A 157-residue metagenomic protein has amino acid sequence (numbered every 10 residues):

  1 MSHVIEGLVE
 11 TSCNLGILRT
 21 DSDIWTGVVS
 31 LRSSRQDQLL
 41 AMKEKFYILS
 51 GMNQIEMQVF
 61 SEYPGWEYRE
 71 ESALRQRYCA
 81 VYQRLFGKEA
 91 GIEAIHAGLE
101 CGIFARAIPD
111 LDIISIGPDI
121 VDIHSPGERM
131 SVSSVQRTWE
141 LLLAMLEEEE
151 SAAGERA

Functional and structural regions predicted by a protein language model:
M1, Y68-R84: Short, low-order "capping/linker" segments at domain edges
M1-S12, F46-M52: Acidic-enriched catalytic cores of C-N bond-cleaving enzymes acting on peptides and small amides
E10-S12, G16-T26, L85-L146: Zn-dependent metallopeptidase/amidohydrolase metal-coordination segment
N14-L18, T26-Q36, I55-R75, G102: A short beta-alpha structural unit
R32, E44-L49, A107, M130-S133: Short, solvent-exposed amphipathic alpha-helical segments in soluble enzyme and RNA/protein-processing domains
Q36-M42: Short, conserved charged micro-motifs
K43-S61: FAD-dependent oxidoreductase catalytic-site/capping-region signature
E147-A157: Generic C-terminal helix-cap and adjacent flexible tail
